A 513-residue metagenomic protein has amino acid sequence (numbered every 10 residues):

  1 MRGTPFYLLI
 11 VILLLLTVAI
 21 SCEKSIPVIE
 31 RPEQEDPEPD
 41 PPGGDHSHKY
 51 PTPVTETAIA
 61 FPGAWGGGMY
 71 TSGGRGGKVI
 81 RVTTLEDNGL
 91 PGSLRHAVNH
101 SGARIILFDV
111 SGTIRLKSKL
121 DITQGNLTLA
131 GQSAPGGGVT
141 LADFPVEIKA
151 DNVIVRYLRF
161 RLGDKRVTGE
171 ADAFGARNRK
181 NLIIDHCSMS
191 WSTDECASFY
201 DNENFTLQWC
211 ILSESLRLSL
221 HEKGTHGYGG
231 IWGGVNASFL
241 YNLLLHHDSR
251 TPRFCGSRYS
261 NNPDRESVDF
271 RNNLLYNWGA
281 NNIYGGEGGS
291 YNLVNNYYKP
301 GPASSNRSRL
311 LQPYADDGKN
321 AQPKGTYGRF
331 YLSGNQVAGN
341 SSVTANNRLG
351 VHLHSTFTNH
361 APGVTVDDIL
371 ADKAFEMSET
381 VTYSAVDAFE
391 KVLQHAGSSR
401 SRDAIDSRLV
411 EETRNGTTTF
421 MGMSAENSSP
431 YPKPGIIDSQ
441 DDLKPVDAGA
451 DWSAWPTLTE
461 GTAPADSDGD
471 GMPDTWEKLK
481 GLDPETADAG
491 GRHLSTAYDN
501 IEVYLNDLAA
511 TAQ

Functional and structural regions predicted by a protein language model:
L16-K49: Bacterial Sec-dependent N-terminal signal peptides
I59-I106, A489: Acidic Gly/Asp/Thr-rich repetitive segments characteristic of extracellular carbohydrate-active and adhesion proteins
T71, G92-N99, R115-Q124, D143-E147 (+1 more regions): Short, T/G/N/S-enriched strand-turn elements that build extracellular solenoid repeat scaffolds
I114-S238: Right-handed parallel beta-helix
R253, R258, D264-A448: Extracellular beta-rich repeat passengers
G449-Q513: Extracellular calcium-associated, cysteine-rich motifs in secreted modular proteins
